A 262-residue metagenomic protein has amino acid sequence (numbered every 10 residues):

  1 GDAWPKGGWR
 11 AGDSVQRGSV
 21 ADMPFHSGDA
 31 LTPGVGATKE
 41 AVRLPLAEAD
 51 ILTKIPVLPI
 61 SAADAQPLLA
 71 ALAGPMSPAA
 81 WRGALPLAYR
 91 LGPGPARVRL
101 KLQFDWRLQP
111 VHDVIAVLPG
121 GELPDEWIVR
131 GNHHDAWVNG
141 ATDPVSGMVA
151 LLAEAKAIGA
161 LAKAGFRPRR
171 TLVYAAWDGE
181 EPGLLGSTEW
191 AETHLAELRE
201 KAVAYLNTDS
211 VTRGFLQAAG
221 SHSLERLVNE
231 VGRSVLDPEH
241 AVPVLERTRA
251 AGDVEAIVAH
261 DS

Functional and structural regions predicted by a protein language model:
G1-R10: Hydrophobic or amphipathic alpha-helical targeting/insertion segments
R10-M76, L123, W177-S262: Metal-dependent peptidase/peptidase-like ectodomains
H26-T142, K156, A160-F166: Soluble metallo-hydrolase cores and metallopeptidase-like ectodomains found primarily in the secretory/periplasmic
P93, A164-R170, E197-K201, V242: Short helix-terminating capping/connector loops at secondary-structure junctions
H112-V114, E126-A162, P168-E192, A204-T208 (+3 more regions): Extended, hydrophobic alpha-helical segments in both membrane/secreted and soluble proteins
